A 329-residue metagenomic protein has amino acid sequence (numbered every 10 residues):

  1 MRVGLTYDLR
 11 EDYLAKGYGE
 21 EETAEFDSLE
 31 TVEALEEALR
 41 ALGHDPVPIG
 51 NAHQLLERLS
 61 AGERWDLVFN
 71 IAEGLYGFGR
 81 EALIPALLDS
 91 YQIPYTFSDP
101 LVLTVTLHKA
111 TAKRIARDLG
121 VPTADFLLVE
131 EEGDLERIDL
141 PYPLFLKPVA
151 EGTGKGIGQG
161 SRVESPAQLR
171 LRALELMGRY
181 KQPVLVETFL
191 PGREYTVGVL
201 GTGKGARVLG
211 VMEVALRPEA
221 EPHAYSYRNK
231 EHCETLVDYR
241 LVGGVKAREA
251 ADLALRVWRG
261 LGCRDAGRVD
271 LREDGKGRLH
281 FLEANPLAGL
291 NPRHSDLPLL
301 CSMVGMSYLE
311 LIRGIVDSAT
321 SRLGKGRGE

Functional and structural regions predicted by a protein language model:
M1-T96, L101, V105-L107, E130-E136 (+1 more regions): ATP-binding N-terminal substructure of ATP-dependent carboxylate-amine bond-forming enzymes
M1-Y7, A61-G62, T104-L185, P191-R193 (+2 more regions): Active-site nucleotide/adenylate-binding loops and adjacent lid/helix of ATP-dependent enzymes
D12-K16, G152-G154, A220, N291-P292: Short acidic/His/Gly/Ser-rich catalytic and metal-binding motifs that mark active-site loops of diverse hydrolases
G19-A24, G158-R162, L297-L300: Short glycine-enriched, charge-decorated loop/helix-capping segments at active-site entrances that position
P46, P94-Y95, T123, L144 (+1 more regions): Hydrophobic beta-strand scaffold residues
I115-G120, G243-E329: ATP-dependent carboxylate activation and anion-phosphoryl transfer catalytic cores that bind Mg-ATP to form
P166-V245, E249-D252, E273-H280: Phosphate-binding site of ATP-dependent enzymes
